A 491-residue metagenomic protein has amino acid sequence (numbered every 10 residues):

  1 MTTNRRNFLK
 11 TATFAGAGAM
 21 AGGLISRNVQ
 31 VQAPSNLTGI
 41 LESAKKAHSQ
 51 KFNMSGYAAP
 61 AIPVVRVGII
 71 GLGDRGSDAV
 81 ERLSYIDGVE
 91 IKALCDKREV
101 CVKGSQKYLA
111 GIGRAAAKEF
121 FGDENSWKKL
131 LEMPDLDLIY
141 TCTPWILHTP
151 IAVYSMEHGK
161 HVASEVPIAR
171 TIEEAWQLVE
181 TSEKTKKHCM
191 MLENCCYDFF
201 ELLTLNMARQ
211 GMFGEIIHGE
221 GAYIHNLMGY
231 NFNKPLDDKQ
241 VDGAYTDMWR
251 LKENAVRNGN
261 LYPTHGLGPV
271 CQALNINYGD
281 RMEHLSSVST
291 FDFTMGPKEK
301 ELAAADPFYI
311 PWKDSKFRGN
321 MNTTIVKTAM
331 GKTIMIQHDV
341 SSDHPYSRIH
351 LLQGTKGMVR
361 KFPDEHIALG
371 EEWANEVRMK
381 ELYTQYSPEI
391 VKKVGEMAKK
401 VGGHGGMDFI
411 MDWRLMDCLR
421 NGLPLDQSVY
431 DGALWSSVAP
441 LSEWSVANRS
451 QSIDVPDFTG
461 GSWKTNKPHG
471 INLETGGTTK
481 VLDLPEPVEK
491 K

Functional and structural regions predicted by a protein language model:
T2-K160, W176, E180-H188, G477 (+1 more regions): N-terminal glycine-/serine-/threonine-rich beta1-alpha1-beta2 phosphate-ribose binding loop of Rossmann-like
A12-A15, P34, K46, S55 (+3 more regions): C-terminal helical cap and adjacent loop that interface with cofactors, partners, or active-site loops
G71, T185-M190, C195-K316, L415: Predominantly a Rossmann-like dinucleotide-binding segment in NAD(P)-dependent oxidoreductases
S77, V100, T149, V153 (+5 more regions): A structural signal for well-ordered alpha-helical segments within the folded catalytic domains of diverse enzymes
T141, S164, C189-M191, E220 (+1 more regions): Hydrophobic residues in well-ordered beta-strands that form the structural core
M156, H161, P167-Q177, T181-K184 (+3 more regions): Hydrophobic, small-residue-rich alpha-helical packing segments that form membrane-like cores
T324-M330, G354: Active-site beta-strand termini and strand-to-loop segments that position acidic
